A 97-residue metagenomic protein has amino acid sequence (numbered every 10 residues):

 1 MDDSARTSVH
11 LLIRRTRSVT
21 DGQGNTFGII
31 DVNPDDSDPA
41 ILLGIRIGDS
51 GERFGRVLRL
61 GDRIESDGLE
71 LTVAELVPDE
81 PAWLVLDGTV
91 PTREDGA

Functional and structural regions predicted by a protein language model:
M1-A97: Surface-exposed, beta-sheet-biased, low-hydrophobicity segments with strongly acidic/polar composition
